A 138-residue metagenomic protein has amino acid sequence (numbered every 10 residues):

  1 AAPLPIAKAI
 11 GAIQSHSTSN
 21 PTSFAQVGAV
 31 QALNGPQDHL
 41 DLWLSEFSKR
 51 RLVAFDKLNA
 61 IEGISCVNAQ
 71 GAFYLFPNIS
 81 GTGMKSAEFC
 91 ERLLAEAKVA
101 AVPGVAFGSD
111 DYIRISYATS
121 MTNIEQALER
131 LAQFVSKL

Functional and structural regions predicted by a protein language model:
A1-L138: PLP-dependent class I/II
